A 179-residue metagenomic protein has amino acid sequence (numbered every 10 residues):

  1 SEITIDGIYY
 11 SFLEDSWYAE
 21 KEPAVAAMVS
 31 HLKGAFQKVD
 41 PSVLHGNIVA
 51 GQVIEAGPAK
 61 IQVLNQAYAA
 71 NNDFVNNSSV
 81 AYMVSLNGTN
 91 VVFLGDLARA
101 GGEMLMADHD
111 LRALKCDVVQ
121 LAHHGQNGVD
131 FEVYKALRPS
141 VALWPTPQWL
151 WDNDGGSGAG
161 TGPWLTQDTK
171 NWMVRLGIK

Functional and structural regions predicted by a protein language model:
E2-I3, G7-E20, G102-K179: Cap/insert and terminal regions of metallo-dependent hydrolase folds
I3-I8, V29, I48, I54 (+2 more regions): Weak global preference for isoleucine
T4-I5, Y10-E14, Y18-V25, A56-A59 (+1 more regions): Short, charged N-terminal helix-start/capping segments
E22-V25, V75, V91-L94, G162-T166: Solvent-exposed, acidic/flexible segments
P23-N47, M104, D152-P163: Surface-exposed intrinsically disordered loops and tails
Q37, S85, V174: Anion (oxyanion) recognition and catalysis
D40-K115: Core dinuclear metal-dependent hydrolase active-site scaffold
